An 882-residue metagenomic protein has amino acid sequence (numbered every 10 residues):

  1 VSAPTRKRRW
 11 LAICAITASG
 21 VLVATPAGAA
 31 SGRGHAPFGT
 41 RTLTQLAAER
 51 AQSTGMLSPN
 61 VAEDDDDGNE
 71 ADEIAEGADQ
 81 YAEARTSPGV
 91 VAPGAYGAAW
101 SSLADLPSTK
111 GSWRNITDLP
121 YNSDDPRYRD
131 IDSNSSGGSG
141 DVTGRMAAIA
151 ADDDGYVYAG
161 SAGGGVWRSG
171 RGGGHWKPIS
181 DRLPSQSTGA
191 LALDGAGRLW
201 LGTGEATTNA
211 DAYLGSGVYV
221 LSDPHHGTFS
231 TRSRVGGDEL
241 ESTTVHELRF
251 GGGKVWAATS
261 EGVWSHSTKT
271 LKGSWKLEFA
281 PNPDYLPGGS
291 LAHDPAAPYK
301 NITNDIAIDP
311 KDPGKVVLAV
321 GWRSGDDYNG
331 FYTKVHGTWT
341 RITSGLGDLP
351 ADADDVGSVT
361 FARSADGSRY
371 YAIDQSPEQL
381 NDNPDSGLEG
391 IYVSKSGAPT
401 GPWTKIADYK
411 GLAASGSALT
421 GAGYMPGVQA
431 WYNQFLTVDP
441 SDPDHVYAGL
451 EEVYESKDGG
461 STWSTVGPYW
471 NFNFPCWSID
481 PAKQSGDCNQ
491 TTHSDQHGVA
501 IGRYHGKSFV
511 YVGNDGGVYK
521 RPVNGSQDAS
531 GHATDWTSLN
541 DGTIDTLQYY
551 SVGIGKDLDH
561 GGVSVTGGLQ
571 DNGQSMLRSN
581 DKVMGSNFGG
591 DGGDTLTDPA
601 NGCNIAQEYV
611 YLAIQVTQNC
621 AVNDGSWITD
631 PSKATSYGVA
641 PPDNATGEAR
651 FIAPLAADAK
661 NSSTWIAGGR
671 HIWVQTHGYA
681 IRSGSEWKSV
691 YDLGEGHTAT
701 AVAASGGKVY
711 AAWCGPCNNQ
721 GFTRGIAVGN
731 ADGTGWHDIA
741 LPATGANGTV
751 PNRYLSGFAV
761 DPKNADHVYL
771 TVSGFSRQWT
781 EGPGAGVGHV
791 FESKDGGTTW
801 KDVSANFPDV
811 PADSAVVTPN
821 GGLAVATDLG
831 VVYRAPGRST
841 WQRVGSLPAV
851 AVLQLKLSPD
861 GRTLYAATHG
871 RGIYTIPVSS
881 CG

Functional and structural regions predicted by a protein language model:
P4-A30: Secretory targeting and sorting signals
G34-C881: Beta-propeller blade termini and top-face loops
